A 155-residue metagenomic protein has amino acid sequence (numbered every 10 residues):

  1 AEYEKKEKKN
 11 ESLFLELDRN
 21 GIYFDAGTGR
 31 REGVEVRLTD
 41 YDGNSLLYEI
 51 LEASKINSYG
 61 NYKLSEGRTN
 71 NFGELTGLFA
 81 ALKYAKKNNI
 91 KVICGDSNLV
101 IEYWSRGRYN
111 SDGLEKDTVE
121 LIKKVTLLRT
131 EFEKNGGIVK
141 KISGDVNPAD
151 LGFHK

Functional and structural regions predicted by a protein language model:
Y3-F72, Y84, G152: RNase H-like nuclease fold core
T28-R31, Y62, L78-H154: RNase H catalytic domain
